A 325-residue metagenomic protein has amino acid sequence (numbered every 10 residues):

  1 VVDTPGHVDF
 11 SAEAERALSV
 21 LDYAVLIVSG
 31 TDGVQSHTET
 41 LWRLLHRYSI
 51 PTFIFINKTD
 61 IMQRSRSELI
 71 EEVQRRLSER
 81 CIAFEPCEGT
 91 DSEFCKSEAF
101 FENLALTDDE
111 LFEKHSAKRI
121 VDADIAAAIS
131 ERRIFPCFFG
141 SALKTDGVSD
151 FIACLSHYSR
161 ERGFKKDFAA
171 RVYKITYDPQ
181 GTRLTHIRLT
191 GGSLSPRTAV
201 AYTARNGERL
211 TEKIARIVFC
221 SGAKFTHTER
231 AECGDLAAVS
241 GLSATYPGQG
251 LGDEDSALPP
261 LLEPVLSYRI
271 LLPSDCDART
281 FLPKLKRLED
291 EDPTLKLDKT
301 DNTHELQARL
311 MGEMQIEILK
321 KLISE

Functional and structural regions predicted by a protein language model:
V1-E325: Structural and coupling elements of P-loop NTPases
